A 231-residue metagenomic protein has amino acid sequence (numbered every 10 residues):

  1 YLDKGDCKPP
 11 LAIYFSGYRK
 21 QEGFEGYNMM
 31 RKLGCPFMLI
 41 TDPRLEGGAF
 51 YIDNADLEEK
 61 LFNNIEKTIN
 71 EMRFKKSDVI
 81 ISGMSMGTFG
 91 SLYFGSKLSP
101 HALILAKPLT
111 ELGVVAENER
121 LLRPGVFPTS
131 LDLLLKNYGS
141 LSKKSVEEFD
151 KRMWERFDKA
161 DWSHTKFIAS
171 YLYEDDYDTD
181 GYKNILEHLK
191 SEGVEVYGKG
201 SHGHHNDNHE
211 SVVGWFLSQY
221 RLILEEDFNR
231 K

Functional and structural regions predicted by a protein language model:
Y1-C35, L39-G47, A169: Short, surface-exposed "cap/lid" segments of acyl-processing enzymes
M29-L33, F94-A102, L186-S191: Short, surface-exposed basic-aromatic patches at helix termini and helix-loop junctions that form
K32-M38, N70, F74-K75, E187-G200: Structural alpha-beta junctions
Y51-M72: Alpha/beta-hydrolase active-site loop
R73-S85: Alpha/beta-hydrolase fold nucleophile elbow
G83-G95: Glycine-rich nucleophile elbow surrounding the catalytic serine of serine-hydrolase chemistry
K97-N137: Hydrolase active-site cap/lid region
L122-G198, H204-R230: The feature captures the conserved acid-bearing segment of alpha/beta-hydrolase catalytic domains
